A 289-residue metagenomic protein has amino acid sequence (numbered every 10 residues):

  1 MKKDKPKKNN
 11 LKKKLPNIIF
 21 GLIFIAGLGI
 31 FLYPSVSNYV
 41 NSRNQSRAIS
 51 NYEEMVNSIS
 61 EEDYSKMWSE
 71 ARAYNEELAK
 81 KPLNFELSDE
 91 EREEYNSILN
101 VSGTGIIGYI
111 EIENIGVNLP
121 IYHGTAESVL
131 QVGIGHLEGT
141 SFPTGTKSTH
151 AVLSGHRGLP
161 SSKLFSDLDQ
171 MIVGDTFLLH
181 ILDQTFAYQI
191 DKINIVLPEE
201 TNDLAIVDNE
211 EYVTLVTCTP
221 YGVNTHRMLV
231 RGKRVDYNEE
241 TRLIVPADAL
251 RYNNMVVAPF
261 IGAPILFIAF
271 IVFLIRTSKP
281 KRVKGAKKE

Functional and structural regions predicted by a protein language model:
M1-K12, K281-E289: N-terminal Lys/Arg-rich, disordered targeting/topogenic segments
L11-M255: Solvent-exposed, non-transmembrane regions of membrane-associated and secreted proteins
I244-E289: C-terminal single-pass membrane-anchor helix
